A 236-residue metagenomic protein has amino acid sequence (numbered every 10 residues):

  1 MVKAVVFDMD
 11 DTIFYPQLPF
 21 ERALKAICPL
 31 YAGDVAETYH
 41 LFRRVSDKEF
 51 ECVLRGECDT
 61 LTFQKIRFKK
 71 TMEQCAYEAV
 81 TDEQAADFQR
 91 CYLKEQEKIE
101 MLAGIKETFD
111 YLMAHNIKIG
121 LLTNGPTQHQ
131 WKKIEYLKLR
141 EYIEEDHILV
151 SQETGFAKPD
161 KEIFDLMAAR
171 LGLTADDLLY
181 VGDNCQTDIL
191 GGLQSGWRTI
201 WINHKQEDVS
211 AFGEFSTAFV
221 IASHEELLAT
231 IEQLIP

Functional and structural regions predicted by a protein language model:
M1-V5, G33, K106, D110 (+2 more regions): Asp-based, Mg2+/Mn2+-dependent phosphohydrolase catalytic module
V2-A103, A114: N-terminal helical cap/lid subdomain that shapes the substrate entry/recognition surface in HAD-like hydrolases
T108, H115-N116: A structural motif corresponding to the C-terminal end of an alpha-helix and its immediate exit/capping segment
